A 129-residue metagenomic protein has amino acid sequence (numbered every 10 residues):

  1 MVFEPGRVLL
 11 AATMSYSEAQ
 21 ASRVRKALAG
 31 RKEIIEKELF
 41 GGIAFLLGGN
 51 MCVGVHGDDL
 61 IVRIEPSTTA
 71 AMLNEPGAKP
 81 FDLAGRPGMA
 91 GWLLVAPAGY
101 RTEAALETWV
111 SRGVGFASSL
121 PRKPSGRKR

Functional and structural regions predicted by a protein language model:
V2-R129: Charge-dense, helix-prone N-terminal extensions
